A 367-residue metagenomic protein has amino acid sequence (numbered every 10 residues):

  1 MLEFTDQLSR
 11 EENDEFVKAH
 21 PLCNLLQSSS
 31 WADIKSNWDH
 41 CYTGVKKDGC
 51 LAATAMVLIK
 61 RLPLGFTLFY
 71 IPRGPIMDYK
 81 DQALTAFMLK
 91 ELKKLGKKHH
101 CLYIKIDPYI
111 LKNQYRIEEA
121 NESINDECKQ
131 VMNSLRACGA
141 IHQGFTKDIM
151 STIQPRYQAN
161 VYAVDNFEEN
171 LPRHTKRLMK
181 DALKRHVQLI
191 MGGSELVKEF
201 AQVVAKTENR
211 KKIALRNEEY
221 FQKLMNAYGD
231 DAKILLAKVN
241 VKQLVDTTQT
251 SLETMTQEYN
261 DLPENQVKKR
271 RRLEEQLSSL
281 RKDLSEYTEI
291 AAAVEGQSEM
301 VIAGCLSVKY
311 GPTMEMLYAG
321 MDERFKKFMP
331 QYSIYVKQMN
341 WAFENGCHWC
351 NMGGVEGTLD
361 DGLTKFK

Functional and structural regions predicted by a protein language model:
M1-E3: Extreme N-terminal starter segment of soluble prokaryotic enzymes
T5-G65, L111-N113, I117-E118, C128 (+2 more regions): A conserved beta-strand-loop-helix scaffold within acyl/acetyltransferase catalytic domains
G65-S151, Y310-F366: Acyl-donor binding region in acyl/amide transferases
